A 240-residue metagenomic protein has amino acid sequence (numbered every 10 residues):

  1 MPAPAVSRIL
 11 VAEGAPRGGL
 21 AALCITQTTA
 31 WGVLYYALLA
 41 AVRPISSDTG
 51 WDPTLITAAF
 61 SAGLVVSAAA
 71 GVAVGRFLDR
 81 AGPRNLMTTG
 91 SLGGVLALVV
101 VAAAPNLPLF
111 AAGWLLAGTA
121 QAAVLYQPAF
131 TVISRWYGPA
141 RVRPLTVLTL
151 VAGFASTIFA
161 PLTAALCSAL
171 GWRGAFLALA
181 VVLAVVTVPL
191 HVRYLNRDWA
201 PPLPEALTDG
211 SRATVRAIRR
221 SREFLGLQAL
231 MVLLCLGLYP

Functional and structural regions predicted by a protein language model:
E13-A37, L116, R220-G237: Pair of pore-lining "gating" transmembrane helices in MFS-fold secondary transporters
G18-P53, A70-V74, F159-A160, Y239: Extracytoplasmic
T28, A97, P108-V124, T149 (+1 more regions): Hydrophobic core of transmembrane alpha-helices in multi-pass small-molecule transporters, especially MFS/SLC-type
G63, S67, S91-L98, A117 (+1 more regions): MFS 12-TM fold signature
A69-P108: Conserved MFS/SLC helix-loop-helix module at the cytosolic interface between two early adjacent transmembrane helices
W114-L150: Cytoplasmic helix-loop-helix junction between adjacent transmembrane helices in 12-TM secondary transporters
P139-A140, V147-W199: Helix-loop-helix hairpin linking two adjacent transmembrane segments in secondary transporters
Y194-T214: Flexible cytoplasmic inter-helical loops of multi-pass small-molecule transporters
